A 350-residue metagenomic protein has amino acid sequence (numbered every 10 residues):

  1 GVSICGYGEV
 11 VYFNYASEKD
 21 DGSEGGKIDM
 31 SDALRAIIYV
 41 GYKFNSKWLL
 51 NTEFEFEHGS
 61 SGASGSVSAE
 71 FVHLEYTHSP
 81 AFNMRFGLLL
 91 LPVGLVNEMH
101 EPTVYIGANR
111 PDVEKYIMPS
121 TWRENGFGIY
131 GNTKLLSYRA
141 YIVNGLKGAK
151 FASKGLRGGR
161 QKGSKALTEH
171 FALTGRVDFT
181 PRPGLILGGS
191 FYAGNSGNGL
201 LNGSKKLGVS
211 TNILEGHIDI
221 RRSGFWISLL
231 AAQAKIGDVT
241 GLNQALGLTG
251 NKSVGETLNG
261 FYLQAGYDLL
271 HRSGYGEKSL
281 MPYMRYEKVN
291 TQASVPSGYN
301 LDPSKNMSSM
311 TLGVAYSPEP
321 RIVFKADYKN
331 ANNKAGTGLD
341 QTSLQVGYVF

Functional and structural regions predicted by a protein language model:
V2-K19, G25-G148, E169-I186, Y262-D268 (+2 more regions): Outer membrane beta-barrel
A16, G25, V72-T77, R85 (+2 more regions): Outer-membrane beta-barrel pore domains
I28, N109-R110, R157-G158, V209 (+1 more regions): General secondary-structure edge motif
E57, R157-K162, L248-T249: Short helix/strand-bridging catalytic loops that position acidic/His residues to coordinate divalent metals and engage
V113-Y116, Q161-S164, S204: Short, P/G- and charge-enriched loop/turn segments at secondary-structure junctions
S120, S164-F171, K205-S210: Active-site glycine- and acidic-residue-rich loops that bind and position anionic ligands or nucleotide-like cofactors
R139-Y141, A149-K154, L200-L201: A short secondary-structure junction signal
G155-L200: Loop-centered beta-sheet repeat module
